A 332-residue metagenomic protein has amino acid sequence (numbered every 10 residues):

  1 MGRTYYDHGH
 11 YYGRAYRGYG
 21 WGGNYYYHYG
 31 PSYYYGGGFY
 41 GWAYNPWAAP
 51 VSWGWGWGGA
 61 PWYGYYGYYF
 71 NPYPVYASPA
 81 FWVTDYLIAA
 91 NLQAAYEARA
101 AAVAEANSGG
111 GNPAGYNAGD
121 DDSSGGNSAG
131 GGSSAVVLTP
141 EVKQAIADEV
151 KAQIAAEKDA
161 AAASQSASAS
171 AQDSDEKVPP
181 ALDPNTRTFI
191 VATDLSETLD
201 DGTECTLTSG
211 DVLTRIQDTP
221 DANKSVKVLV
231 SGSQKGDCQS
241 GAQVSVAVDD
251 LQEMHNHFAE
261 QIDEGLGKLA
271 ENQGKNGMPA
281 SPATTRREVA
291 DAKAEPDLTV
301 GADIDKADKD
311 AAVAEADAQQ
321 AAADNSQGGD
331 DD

Functional and structural regions predicted by a protein language model:
M1-V137: Low-complexity segments
Y69, S196, D201: Second-shell loop/turn segments in exported
G132-S196, D218-P220, S240-V244, V248-D324 (+1 more regions): SH3-family beta-barrel domains
V178-P180, D201-L207: Short, surface-exposed secondary-structure edge patches
T198, T214, A222, Q234-G236: Short beta-strands and strand-coil junctions in structured, solvent-facing domains, enriched
E204-T219: Conserved beta-strand/loop element in small beta-rich adapter and peptidoglycan-binding domains
K224-G232: SH3/SH3-like beta-barrel fold
